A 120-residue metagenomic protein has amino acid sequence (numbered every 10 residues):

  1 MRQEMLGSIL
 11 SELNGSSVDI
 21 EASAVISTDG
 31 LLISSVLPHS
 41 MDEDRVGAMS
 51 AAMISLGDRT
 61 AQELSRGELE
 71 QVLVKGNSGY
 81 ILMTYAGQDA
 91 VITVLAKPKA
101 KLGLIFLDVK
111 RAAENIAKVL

Functional and structural regions predicted by a protein language model:
M1-L120: Non-catalytic interaction/Regulatory regions outside core domains
